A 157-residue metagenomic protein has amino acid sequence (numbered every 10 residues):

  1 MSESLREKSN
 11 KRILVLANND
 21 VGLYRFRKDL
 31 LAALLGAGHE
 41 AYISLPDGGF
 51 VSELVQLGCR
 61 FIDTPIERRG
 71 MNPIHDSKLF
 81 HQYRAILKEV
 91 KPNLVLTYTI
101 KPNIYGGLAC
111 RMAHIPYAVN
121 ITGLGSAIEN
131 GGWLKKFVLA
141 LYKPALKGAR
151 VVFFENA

Functional and structural regions predicted by a protein language model:
R6, L16-I74: N-terminal strand-loop element at the rim of the active site of nucleotide-sugar-dependent glycosyltransferases
R12, N93-L94: Structural motif
R12-L14, C110-S126, Y142, V152-F153: Active-site proximal beta-strand in glycosyltransferases
R25-F26, I74-H81, P116-A118, S126-G148: Nucleotide-sugar donor phosphate/pyrophosphate-binding loop at the beta->alpha transition of glycosyltransferases
L45, L96-T97, F154-E155: Short beta-strand scaffold positions
I86-N93: Glycine-rich phosphate-binding loop signature in dinucleotide/nucleotide-binding domains
T97-N103, I121: Short His-centered aromatic/hydrophobic patch
G148-A157: A short, active-site helix/loop in glycosyltransferases that binds the activated sugar's phosphate group
